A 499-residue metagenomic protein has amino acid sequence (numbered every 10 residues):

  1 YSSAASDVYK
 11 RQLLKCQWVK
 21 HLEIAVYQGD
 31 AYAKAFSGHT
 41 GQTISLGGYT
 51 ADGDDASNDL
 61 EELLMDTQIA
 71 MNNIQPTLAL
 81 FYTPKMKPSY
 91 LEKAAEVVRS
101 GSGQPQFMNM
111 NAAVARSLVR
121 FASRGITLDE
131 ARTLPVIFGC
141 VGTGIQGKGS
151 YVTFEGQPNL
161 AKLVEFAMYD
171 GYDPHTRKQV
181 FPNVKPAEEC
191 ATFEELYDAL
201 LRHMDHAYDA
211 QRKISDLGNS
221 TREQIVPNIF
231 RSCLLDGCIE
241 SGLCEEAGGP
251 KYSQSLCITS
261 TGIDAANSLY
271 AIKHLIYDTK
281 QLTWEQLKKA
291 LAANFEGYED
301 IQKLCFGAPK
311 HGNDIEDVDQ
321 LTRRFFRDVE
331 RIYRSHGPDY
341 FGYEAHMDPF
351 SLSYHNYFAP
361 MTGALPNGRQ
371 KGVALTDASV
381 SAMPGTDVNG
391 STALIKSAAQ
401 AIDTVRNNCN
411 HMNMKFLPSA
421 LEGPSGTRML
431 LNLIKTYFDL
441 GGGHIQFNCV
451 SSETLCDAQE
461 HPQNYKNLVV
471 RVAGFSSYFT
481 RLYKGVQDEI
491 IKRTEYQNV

Functional and structural regions predicted by a protein language model:
Y1-A5, Y9: Single conserved hydrophobic/aromatic residue that forms the stacking wall/gate of nucleotide- or nucleobase-binding
K10-L14, L234: Short alpha-helical scaffolding segments that buttress acidic/His motifs in well-ordered protein cores
L14, W18-A25, G29-E61, F295-P309 (+2 more regions): Non-catalytic regulatory/linker segments of enzymes
E23-A31, S45, Q75-T83, R222-E223 (+3 more regions): Short coil/turn segments at secondary-structure boundaries
Q28, T50, S57, P186 (+5 more regions): Alpha-helical rod/repeat scaffolding segments in eukaryotic adaptors/tethers and long-chain four-helix cytokines
A56-T67, V318-V329, P424-T436: Well-ordered, non-membrane alpha-helical segments in soluble/globular domains
M71-Q302, T376-E495, V499: Structured mid-domain segments that build the active-site/substrate or prosthetic-cofactor binding neighborhood
R212, L234, I239, L243-A247 (+1 more regions): Internal maturation/activation junctions in enzymes
